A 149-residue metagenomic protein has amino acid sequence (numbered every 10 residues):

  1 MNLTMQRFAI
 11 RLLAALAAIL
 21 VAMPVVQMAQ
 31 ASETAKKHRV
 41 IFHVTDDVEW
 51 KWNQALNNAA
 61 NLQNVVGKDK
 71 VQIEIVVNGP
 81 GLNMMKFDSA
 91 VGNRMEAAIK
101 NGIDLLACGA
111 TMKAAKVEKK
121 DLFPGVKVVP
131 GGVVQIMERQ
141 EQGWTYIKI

Functional and structural regions predicted by a protein language model:
N2, R11-P24: Bacterial N-terminal signal peptides
Q27-I149: Secreted/extracellular ectodomain signature
